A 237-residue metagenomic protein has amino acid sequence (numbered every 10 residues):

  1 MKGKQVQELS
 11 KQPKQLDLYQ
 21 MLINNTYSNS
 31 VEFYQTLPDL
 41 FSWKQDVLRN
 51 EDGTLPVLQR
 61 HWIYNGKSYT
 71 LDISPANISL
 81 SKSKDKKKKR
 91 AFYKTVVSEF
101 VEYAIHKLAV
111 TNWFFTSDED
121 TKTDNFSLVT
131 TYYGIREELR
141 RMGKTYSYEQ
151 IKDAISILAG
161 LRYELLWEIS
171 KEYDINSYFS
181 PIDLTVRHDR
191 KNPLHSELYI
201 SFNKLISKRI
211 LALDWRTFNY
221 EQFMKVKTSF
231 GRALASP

Functional and structural regions predicted by a protein language model:
M1-P237: Charged, alpha-helix-forming regions
